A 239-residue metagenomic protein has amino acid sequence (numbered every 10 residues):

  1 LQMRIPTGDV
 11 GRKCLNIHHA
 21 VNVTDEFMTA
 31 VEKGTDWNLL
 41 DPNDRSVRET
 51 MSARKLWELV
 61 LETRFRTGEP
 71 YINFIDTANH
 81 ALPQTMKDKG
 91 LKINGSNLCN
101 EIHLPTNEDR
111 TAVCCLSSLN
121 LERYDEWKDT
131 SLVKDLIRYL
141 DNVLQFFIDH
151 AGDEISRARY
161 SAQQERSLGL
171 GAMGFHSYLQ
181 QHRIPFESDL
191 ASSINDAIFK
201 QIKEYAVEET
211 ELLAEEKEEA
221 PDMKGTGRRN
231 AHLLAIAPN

Functional and structural regions predicted by a protein language model:
L1, A20-V31, T63, E101-P105 (+2 more regions): Structured alpha-helical segments in the cores of large, soluble enzyme domains
L1-E126, E154-Y160, T210-L213: Active-site cavity-forming subdomains of large catalytic enzyme subunits
H19, V23-F27, S52, L56-L59 (+8 more regions): General structural feature for long, well-ordered alpha-helical segments within catalytic domains of soluble enzymes
M28, E62, K89, G95 (+6 more regions): N-terminal hydrophobic or amphipathic segments with adjacent small-residue motifs that include Sec signal peptides
R66, Y71-F74, C115-N120, S167-G169 (+2 more regions): Structured core elements
D76, S177-L179, A191: Ubiquitous "structural anchor" signal
S118-D135, L179: Alpha-helical support elements that line or immediately flank enzyme active sites and cofactor-binding pockets
D135-R159, Q163, S167, H182-P238: Internal maturation/activation junctions in enzymes
